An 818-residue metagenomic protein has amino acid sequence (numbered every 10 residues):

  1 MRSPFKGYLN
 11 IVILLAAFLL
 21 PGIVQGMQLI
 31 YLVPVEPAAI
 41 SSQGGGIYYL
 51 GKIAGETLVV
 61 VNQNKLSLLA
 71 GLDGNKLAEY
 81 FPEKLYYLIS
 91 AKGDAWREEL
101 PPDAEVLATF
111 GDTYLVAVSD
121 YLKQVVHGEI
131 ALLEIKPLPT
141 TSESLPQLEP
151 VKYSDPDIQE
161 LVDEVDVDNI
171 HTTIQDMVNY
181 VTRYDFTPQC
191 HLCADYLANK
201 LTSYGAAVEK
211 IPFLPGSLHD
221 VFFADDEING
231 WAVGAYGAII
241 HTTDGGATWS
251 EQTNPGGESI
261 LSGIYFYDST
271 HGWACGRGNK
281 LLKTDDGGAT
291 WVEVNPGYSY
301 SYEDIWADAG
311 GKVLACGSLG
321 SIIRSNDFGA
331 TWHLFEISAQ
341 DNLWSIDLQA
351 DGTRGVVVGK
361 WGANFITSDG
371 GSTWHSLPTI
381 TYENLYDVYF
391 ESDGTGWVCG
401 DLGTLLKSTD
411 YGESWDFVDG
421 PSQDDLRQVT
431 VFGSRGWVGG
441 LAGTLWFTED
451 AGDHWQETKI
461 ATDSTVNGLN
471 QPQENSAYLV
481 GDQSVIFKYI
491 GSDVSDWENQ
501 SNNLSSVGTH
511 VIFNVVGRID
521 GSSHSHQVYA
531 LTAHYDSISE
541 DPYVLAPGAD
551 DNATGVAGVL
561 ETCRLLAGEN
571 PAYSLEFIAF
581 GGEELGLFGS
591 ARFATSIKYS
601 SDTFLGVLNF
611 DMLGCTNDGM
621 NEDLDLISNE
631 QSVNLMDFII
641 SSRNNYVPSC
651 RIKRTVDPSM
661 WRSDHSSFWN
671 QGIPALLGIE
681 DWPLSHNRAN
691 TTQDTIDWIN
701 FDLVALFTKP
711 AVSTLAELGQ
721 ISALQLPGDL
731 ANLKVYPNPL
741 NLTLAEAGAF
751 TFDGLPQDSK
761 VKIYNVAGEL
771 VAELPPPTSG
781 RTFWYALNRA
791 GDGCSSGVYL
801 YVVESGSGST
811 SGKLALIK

Functional and structural regions predicted by a protein language model:
P82-E160: Non-catalytic propeptide/linker segments at domain boundaries
K136-P188, A194, A198, I519-G521 (+1 more regions): N-terminal hydrophobic or amphipathic helices/low-complexity stretches enriched in small/hydrophobic/Pro/Gly
P156-D157, T182, F186-P215, D493-L545 (+3 more regions): Soluble metallo-hydrolase cores and metallopeptidase-like ectodomains found primarily in the secretory/periplasmic
L214-L504: Residue-level hotspots at or immediately adjacent to binding/recognition sites across diverse folds
V511-N514, S539-N634: Acidic/histidine-rich catalytic neighborhood of metal-dependent amide-processing enzymes
L613-A723: Active-site-adjacent substrate-binding region of metalloamidase/peptidase-like peptide-processing proteins
Q725-K762, R781-L787: Glycine-centered coil/turn sites that cap beta-strands in beta-rich domains
D792, V798-K818: C-terminal tail/sorting-segment detector
